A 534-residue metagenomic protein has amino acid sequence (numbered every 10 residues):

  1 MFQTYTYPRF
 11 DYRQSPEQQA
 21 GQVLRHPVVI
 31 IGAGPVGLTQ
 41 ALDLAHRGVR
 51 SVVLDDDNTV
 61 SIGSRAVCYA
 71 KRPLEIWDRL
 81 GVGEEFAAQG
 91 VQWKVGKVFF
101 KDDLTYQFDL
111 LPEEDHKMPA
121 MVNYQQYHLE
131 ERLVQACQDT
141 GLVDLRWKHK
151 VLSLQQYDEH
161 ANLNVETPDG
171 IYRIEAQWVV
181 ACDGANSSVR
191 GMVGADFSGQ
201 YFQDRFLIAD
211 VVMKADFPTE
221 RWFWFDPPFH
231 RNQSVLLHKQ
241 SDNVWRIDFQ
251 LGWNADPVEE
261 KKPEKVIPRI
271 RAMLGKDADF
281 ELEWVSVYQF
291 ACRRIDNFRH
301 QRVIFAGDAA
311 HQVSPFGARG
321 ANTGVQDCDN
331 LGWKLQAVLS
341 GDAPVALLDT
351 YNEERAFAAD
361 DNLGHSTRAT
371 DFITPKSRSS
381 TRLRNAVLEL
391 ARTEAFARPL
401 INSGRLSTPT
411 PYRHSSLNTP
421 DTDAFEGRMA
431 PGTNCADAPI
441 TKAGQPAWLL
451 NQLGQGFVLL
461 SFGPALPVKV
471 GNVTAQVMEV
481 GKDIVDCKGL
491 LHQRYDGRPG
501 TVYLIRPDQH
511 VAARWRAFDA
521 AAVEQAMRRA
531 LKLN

Functional and structural regions predicted by a protein language model:
M1-I31, H46-R47, F100-D103, E131 (+3 more regions): Helical substrate-recognition/capping region of FAD-dependent monooxygenase/halogenase enzymes
Y7, S241-N243, P257-T323, A343 (+2 more regions): FAD/FMN-dependent oxidoreductases across multiple families
L24-H26, D169-W178: Core beta-strand elements of the Rossmann-like FAD/NAD(P) dinucleotide-binding domain in flavoenzyme oxidoreductases
A33-P35, Q126: Glycine-rich Rossmann-fold phosphate-binding loop(s) that bind the pyrophosphate of adenine dinucleotide cofactors
A45-A66: Glycine-rich FAD pyrophosphate-binding loop
I62-Q138, H238: Active-site-adjacent segment of FAD-dependent monooxygenases/related oxidoreductases
L104, V134-Q135, D158-H160, W178-F290: Conserved FAD-binding catalytic core of PHBH/FMO-like flavoproteins
W147-A161: A conserved short coil-to-beta-strand element within the FAD-binding core of flavoproteins
